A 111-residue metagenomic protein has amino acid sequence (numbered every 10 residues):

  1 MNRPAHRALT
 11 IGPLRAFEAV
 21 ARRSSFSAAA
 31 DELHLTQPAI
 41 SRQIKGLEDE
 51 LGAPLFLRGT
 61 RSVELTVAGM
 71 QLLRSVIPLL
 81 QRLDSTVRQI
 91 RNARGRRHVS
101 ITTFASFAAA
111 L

Functional and structural regions predicted by a protein language model:
T10-P13, Q37, G69, V76: The N-cap/first-turn positions of alpha helices within or immediately adjacent to helix-turn-helix DNA-binding domains
P13-V20, L72: Short alpha-helical "packing" element that flanks the helix-turn-helix/winged-helix DNA-binding module
E18-H34: Short helix-boundary/capping micro-motifs
D31, D49, M70: Alpha-helical residues within the helix-turn-helix
E48-L65: A short LG(V/I)-centered, amphipathic sequence patch enriched for acidic residue(s) preceding the LG motif
E50-L51, L72-R94: Alpha-helical linker/hinge and terminal dimerization helices associated with HTH transcriptional regulators
R61, I90-A108: Interdomain hinge and pocket-entrance segments immediately C-terminal to HTH DNA-binding domains
